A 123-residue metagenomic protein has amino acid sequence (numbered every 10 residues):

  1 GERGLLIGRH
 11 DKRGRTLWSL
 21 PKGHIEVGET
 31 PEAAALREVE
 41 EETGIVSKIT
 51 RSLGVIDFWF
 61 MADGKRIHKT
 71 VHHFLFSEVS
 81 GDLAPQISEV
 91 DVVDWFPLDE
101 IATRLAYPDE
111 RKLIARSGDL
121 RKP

Functional and structural regions predicted by a protein language model:
G1-L20: N-terminal strand-loop-strand
R9, G44, A115-R116: A ubiquitous, low-specificity "background" feature that marks scattered single residues across proteins without
I25-K112: Unchanged
K112-L120: A small-molecule sensor/coupling module
P123: Catalytic cores of nucleic-acid ligases and guanylyltransferases
